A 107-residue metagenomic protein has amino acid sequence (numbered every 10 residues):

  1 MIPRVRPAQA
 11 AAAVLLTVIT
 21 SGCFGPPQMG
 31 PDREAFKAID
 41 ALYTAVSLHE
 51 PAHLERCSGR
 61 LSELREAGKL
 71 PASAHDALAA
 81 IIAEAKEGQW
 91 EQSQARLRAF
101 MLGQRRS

Functional and structural regions predicted by a protein language model:
M1-C23: Sec-dependent bacterial lipoprotein signal peptides
I2, I19, I39, I81-I82 (+1 more regions): Weak global preference for isoleucine
Q9, D40, D76: Residue-level detector of functional hotspots within protein domains
F24-L48, Q94-R105: Short terminal alpha-helical segments
P31, A38-A72: Post-signal-peptide N-terminal segment of Sec-exported extracytoplasmic proteins
R56-S107: Intrinsically disordered, glycine/charged-rich N-terminal periplasmic/extracytoplasmic linker segments that lie
